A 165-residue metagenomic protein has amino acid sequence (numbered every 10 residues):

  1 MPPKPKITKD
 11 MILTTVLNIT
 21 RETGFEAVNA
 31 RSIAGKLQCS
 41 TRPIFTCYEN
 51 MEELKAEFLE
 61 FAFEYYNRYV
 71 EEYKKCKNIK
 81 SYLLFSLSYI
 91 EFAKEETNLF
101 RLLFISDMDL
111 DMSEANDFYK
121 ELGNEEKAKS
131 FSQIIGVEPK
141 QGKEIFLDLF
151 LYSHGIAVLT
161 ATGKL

Functional and structural regions predicted by a protein language model:
M1-T23, A27, R31-S32, E53: Basic, helix-initiating cap at the start of DNA-binding domains
T20, L54-A62, V70, L103 (+1 more regions): Alpha-helical DNA-contacting segments of helix-turn-helix folds
R21-F25, Q38, F45-K55: HTH DNA-binding helix-turn interface
E57, E71-N98, L122, P139 (+1 more regions): Hydrophobic alpha-helical connector segments
V70, L110-L147: Amphipathic alpha-helical packing segments from all-alpha helical-bundle domains
F92-M112, I156-L165: Amphipathic alpha-helical segments used for helix-helix packing
I105, F131-L165: Hydrophobic/aromatic-rich alpha-helical bundle segments in the mid-to-C-terminal region
